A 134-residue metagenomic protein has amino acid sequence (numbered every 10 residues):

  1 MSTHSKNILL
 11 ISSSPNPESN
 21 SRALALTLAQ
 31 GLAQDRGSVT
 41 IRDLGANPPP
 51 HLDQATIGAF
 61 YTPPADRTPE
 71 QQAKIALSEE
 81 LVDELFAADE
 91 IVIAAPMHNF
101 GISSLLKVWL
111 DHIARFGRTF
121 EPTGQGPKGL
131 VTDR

Functional and structural regions predicted by a protein language model:
M1-A95, F100-R118: N-terminal beta1-alpha1-beta2 submodule of the flavodoxin-like/Rossmannoid cofactor-binding fold
T3, P127-D133: Short, conserved loop/helix-junction motifs that constitute active-site signature segments in enzyme catalytic cores
T119-G129: A conserved active-site-flanking secondary-structure segment within enzyme catalytic domains
